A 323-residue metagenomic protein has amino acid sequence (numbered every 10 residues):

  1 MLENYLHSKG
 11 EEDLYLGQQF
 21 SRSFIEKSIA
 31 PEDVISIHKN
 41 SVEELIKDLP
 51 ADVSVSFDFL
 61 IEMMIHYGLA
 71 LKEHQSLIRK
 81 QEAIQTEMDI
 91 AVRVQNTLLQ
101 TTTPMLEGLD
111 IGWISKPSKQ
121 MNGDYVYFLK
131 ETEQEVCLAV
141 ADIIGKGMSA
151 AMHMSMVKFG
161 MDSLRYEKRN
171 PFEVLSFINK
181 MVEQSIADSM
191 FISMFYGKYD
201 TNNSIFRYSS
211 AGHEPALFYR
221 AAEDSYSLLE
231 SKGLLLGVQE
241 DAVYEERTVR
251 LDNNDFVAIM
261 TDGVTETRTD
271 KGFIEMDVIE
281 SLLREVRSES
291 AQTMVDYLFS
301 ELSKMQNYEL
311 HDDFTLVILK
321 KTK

Functional and structural regions predicted by a protein language model:
M1-E73: Non-catalytic regulatory/interaction regions at protein termini and inter-domain linkers
L2-Y5, F20-E26, T97-L99, M161-R165 (+1 more regions): Short regulatory/linker helices and ligand/cofactor-binding micro-motifs at input modules
H7-E11, P50, D188, T269 (+1 more regions): Alpha-helix boundary/capping and short turn/kink residues
E11, P31, H74, Q85 (+6 more regions): Residues at alpha-helix boundaries and the short loops/turns that link adjacent helices
L16, D33, D52-V55, F59-R79 (+7 more regions): Signal-transducing alpha-helical linker
E44, H66, V94-T97, F177 (+3 more regions): Solvent-exposed, charged/polar functional surfaces in cytosolic regulatory/catalytic domains
R79-D252, F256, Y308-K323: … and, occasionally, acidic/histidine-rich disordered N-termini of signaling adaptors
A150-S155, F159, L164, F256-Q306: Active-site-proximal, acidic helix/loop segment immediately C-terminal to a metal-coordinating Asp/Glu
